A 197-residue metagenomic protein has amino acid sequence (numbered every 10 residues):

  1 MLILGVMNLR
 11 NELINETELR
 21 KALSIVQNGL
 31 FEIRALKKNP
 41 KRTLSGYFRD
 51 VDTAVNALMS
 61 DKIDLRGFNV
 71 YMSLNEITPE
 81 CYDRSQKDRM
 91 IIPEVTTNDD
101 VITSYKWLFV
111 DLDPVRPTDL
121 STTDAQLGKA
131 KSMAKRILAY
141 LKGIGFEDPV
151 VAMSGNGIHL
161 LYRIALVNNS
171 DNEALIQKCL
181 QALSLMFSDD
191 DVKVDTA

Functional and structural regions predicted by a protein language model:
L2-N156, R163-S188: Signature for HUH/AEP ssDNA processing cores
V192-A197: C-terminal polymerase-core module
